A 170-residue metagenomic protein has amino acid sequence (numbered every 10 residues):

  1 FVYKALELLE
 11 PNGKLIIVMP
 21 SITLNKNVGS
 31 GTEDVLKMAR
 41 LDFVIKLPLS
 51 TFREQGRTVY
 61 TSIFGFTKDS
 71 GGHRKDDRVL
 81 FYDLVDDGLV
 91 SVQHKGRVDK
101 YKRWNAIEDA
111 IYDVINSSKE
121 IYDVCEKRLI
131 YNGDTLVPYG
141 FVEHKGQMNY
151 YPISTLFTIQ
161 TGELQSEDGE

Functional and structural regions predicted by a protein language model:
F1-F52, R57-V59, I63-F66: Conserved Class I SAM-dependent methyltransferase catalytic core
P11, L84-V90, I130, K145: Auxiliary N-terminal substrate/complex-recognition segments of SAM-dependent methyltransferases
R57, K75-D76, V92-K95: Short conserved micro-motifs at the rims of enzyme active sites and ligand-binding pockets
T67-G71: Short loop segments at secondary-structure junctions
H73-F81: Short, charged, solvent-exposed linker or helix-capping segments at domain edges/interfaces that act as flexible hinges
L80-A110: Short, cationic low-complexity segments
I111-D168: Non-catalytic DNA-recognition/assembly elements of restriction-modification systems
